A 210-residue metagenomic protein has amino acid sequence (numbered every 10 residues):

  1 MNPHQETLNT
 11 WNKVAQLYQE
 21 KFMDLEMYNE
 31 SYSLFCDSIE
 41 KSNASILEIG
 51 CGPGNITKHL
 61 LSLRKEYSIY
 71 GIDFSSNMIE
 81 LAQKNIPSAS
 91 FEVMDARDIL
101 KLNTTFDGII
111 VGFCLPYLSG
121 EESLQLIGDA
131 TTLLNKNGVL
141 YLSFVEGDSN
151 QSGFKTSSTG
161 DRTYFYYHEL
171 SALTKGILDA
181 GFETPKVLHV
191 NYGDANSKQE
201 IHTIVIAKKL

Functional and structural regions predicted by a protein language model:
L25-N43: Conserved alpha-helix/loop element of class I SAM-dependent methyltransferases that forms part of the SAM/SAH-binding
L47-D98: Class I SAM-dependent methyltransferase SAM/SAH-binding core
I110-V111: A conserved beta-strand element that flanks and buttresses the S-adenosyl-L-methionine
L124-K136: A short glycine-rich, Lys/Arg-flanked "PGG" loop and its adjoining helix->strand segment in the class I
N137-F144: Conserved beta-strand signature within the Rossmann-like core of class I S-adenosyl-L-methionine
K155-S171: Acceptor-substrate binding/catalytic loop of class I
F182-Y192: Conserved S-adenosyl-L-methionine
G193-L210: Core SAM-dependent methyltransferase catalytic element
